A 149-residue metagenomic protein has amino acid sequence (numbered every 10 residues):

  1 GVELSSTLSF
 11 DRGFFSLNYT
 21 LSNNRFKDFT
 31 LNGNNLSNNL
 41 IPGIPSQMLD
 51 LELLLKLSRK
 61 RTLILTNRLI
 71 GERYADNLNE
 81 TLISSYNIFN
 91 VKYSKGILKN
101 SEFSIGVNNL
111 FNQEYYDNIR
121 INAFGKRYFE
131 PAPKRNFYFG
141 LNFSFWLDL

Functional and structural regions predicted by a protein language model:
G1-Y74: Gram-negative outer-membrane beta-barrel transporters
V2, P45-L49, S85-F89, P133-F137: Residues that define the transmembrane beta-barrel architecture of outer-membrane proteins
L4-L8, L17, L51-L55, V91-K95 (+2 more regions): Residues on the lipid-exposed face of transmembrane beta-strands in outer-membrane beta-barrel proteins
T7, N35-P45, E80-S85, K126-P133: Replace "Gram-negative outer membrane beta-barrel proteins" with "bacterial and organellar outer membrane beta-barrel
N18, N67, N79, N108-N109: Asparagine-centered polar/low-complexity signal
K27-L31, N77, Y115-I119: Outer-membrane beta-barrel and related beta-rich outer-membrane complex signature in Gram-negative bacteria
L69-Y74, K95-L149: C-terminal beta-signal and adjacent terminal beta-strands/loops of Gram-negative outer-membrane beta-barrel proteins
